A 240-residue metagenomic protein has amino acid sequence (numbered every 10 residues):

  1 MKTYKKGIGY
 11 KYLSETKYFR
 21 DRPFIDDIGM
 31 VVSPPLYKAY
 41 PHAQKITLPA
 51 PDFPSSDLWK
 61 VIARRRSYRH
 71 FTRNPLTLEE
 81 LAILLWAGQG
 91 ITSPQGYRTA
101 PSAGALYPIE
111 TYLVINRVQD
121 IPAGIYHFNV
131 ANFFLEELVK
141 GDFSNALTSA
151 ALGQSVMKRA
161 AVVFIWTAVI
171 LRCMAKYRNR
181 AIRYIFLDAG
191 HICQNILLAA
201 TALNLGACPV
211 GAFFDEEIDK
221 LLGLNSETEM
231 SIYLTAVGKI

Functional and structural regions predicted by a protein language model:
M1-R159: N-terminal amphipathic, basic helical "cap/leader" segment at the start of enzyme domains
R65, L84, T111, V162-C173 (+1 more regions): Small-aliphatic-rich amphipathic alpha-helix that forms the alpha element of a beta-alpha
N116-V118, V169, I240: Solvent-exposed coil/turn segments that connect beta secondary-structure elements in extracytoplasmic/periplasmic
I125-H127, V163-I165, L234-A236: Conserved hydrophobic/aromatic beta-strand scaffold that supports enzyme active sites
F133-F134, E217-S226: Short, mixed-charge aromatic SLiMs
L222-I240: A glycine-rich helix N-cap at a beta->alpha junction
